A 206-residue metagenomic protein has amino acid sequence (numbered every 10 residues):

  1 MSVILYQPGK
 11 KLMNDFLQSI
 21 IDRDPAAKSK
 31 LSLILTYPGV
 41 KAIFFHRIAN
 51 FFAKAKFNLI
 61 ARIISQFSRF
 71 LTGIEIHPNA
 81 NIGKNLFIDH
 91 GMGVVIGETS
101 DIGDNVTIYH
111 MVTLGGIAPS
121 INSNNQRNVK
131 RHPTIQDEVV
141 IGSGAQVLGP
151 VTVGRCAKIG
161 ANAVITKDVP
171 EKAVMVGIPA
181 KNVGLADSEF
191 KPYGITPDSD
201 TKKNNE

Functional and structural regions predicted by a protein language model:
M1-T72, D187-E206: Terminal amphipathic alpha-helical/low-complexity segments used for targeting or macromolecular assembly
P38-G39, F44-R47, A80, L86 (+3 more regions): Solvent-exposed, flexible loop/coil residues
I60, I64, T107, T113 (+2 more regions): Extended, non-globular alpha-helical segments
T72, H77-P78, G83-K84, D89-E98 (+11 more regions): Left-handed beta-helix
N122-S123, C156, V174, S188-K191: Short, glycine/charged-enriched secondary-structure capping and boundary segments
S123-R131: Regulatory activation segment
